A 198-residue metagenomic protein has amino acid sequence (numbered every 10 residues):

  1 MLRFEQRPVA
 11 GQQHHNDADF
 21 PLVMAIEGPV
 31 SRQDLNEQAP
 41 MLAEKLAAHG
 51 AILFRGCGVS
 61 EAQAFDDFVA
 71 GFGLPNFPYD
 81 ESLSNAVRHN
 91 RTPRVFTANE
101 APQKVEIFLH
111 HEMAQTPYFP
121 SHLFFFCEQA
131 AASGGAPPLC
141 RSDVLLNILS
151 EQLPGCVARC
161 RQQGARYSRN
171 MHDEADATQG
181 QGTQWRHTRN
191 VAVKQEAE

Functional and structural regions predicted by a protein language model:
M1-E198: Non-heme Fe(II) oxygenase catalytic core, chiefly the N-lobe of the double-stranded beta-helix
